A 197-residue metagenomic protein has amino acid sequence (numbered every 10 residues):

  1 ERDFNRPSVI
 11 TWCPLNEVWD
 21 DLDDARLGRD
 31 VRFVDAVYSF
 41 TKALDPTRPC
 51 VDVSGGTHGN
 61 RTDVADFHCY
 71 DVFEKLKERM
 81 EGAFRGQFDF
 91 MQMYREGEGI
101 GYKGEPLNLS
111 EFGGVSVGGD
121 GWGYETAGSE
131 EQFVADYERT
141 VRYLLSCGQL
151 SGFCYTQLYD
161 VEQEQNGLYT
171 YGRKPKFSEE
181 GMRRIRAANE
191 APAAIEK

Functional and structural regions predicted by a protein language model:
E1-R173: Substrate-binding/catalytic cleft of secreted carbohydrate-active enzymes, primarily glycoside hydrolases
T156-K197: Aromatic-rich peripheral "rim/lid" segments of glycoside hydrolase catalytic domains that contact and position glycan
